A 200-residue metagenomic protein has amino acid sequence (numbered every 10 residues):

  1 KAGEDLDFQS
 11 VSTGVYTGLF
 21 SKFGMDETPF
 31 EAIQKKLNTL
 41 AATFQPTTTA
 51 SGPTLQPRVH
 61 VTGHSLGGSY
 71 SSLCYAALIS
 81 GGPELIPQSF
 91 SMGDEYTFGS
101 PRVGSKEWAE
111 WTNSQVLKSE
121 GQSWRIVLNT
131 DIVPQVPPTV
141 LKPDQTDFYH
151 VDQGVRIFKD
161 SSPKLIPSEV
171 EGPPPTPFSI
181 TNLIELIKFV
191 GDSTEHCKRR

Functional and structural regions predicted by a protein language model:
K1-T62, L73, A77, G81-M92 (+1 more regions): A conserved cap/lid and substrate-binding interface adjacent to the catalytic center of lipid-processing enzymes
E31, D147-H150, S193: Intrinsic low-complexity/disordered segments
S65-Y70: Active-site loop->helix "elbow" adjoining a glycine-rich segment at hydrolase catalytic centers
S71-S72, E107: Short glycine-/acidic-enriched loop or helix-start segments at secondary-structure transitions that form or flank
C74, V151, F158, V190-G191 (+1 more regions): Generic recognition of cysteine residues
P87-P173: The feature captures the conserved acid-bearing segment of alpha/beta-hydrolase catalytic domains
K164, S168-R200: Intrinsically disordered, low-complexity regulatory segments that flank or lie outside the structured catalytic cores
